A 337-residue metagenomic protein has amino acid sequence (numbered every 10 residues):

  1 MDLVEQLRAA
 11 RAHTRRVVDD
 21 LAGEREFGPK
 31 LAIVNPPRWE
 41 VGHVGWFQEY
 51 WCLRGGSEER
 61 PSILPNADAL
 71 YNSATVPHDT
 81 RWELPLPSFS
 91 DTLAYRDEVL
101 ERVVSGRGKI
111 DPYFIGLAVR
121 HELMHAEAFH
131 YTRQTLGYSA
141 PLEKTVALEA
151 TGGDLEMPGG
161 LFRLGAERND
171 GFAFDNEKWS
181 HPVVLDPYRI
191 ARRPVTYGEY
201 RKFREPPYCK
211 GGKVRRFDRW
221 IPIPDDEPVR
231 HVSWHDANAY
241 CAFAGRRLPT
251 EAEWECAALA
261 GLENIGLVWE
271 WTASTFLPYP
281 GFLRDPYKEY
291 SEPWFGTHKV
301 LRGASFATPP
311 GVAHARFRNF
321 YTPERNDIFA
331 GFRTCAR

Functional and structural regions predicted by a protein language model:
M1-L21, G42, W46, A94-E98: Alpha-helical bundle segments that constitute or directly flank the non-heme di-iron/ferroxidase center
V4, A12, E24-S73, G108-E149 (+5 more regions): Short, contiguous alpha-helical
W39, W234, W254, W269-W271 (+1 more regions): Signature tryptophan residues that serve as conserved aromatic anchors
E49-R107, Y188-A257: Active-site microenvironments of metalloenzymes and redox enzymes
L148-Y197, R201: Conserved mid-sequence domains
M157, F162-L164, I190, V229 (+4 more regions): Bulky hydrophobic/aromatic "packing anchor" residues in well-ordered structure
D175-H181, N264-R337: Surface-exposed recognition segments
A257-I265: Cytochrome P450 C-terminal beta-domain/meander region
